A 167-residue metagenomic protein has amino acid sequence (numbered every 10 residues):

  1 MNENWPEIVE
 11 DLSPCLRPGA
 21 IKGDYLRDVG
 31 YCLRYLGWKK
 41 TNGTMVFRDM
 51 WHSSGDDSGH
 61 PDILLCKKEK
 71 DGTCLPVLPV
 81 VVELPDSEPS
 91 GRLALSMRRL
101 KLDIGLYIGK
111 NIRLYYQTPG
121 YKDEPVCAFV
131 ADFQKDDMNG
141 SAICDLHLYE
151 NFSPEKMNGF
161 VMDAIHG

Functional and structural regions predicted by a protein language model:
M1-I104, Y115-G167: A short, conserved, highly charged catalytic patch centered on acidic carboxylates
Y107-I108: Short hydrophobic alpha-helical segments used for membrane anchoring or interfacial signaling
N111-R113: Loop/turn residues immediately N-terminal
